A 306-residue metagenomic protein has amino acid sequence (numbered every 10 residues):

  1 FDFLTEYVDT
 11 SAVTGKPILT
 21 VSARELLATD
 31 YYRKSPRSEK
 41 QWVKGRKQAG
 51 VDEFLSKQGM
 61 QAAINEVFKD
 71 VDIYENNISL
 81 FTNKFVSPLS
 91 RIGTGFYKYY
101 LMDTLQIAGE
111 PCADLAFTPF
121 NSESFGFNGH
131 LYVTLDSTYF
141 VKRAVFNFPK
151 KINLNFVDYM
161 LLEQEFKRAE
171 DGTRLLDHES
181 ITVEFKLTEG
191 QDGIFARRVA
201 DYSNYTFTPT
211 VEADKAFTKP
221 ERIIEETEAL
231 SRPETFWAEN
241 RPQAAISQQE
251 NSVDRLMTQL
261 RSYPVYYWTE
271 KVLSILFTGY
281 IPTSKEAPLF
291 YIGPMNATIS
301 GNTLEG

Functional and structural regions predicted by a protein language model:
F1-D114, T118-F127, V183-N302: Structured extracytoplasmic
A108-A116, F140-V145, T173-H178: Short, hydrophobic/aromatic-rich segments at coil-to-beta transitions
A116-T118, H130-Y139: Short conserved beta-strand segments at catalytic cores or DNA/RNA-binding microdomains of nucleic-acid binding
E123-S124, T134-S137, V145-K151: Short helix-loop boundary/capping segments
L131-L135, L161-D171: Extended lipid/amphipathic-ligand handling interfaces
S137-R143, T303-G306: Surface-exposed extracellular loop regions of Gram-negative outer-membrane beta-barrel proteins
P149-Y159, E163-F166: Outer-membrane beta-barrel proteins
E165-T188: Cysteine/selenocysteine-centered motifs that mediate thiol-based redox chemistry or coordinate metal-sulfur cofactors
